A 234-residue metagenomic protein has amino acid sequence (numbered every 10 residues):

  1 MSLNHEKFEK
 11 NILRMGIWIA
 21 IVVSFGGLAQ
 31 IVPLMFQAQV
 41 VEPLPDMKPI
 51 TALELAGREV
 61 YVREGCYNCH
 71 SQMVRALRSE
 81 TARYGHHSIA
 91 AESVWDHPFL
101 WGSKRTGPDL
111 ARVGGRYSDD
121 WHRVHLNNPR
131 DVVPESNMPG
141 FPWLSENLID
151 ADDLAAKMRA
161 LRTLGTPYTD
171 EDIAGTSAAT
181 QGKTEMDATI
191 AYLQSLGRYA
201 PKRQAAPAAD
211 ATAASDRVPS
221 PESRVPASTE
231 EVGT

Functional and structural regions predicted by a protein language model:
M1-I50, L164-T169, I190-V218, V225-T234: Post-cleavage N-terminal segment of exported redox proteins
M1-L13, R63-M73, W95-G107: Charged, low-complexity, helix/coiled-coil-prone segments
M15-S24, A82-M186, V232: Electron-transfer interface patches adjacent to heme c in soluble/periplasmic c-type cytochromes and di-/multiheme
V32-Q39, E64-N68, M73, L77 (+2 more regions): A generic secondary-structure signal for well-formed alpha-helical elements
A38-V62, V74-T81, T106, T176-A179 (+1 more regions): Electrostatic cytochrome c docking/interface patches
G57, R63-Q72, H122, T189 (+1 more regions): The canonical Cys-X-X-Cys-His
C69, E135-G140, A200-A209: Surface-exposed patches in mature extracellular/periplasmic domains of secreted proteins
Q181-G182, P219-E222: Low-complexity, proline/glycine-enriched hydrophobic segments characteristic of transmembrane helices
